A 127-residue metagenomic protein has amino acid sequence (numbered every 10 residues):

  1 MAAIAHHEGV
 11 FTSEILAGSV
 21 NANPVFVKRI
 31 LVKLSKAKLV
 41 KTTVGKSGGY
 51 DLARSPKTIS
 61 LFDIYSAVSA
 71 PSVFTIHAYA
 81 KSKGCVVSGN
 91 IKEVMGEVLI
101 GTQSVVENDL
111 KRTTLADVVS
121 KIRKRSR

Functional and structural regions predicted by a protein language model:
I4-E8, R54-S55: Short helix-capping/hinge SLiMs at alpha-helix to coil transitions
G9-F11, T43, I59: Residue-level signal for the short linker/turn that defines the boundary of a DNA-recognition helix
E14-N21: A short alpha-helical element within helix-turn-helix/winged-helix DNA-binding domains across DNA-binding proteins
V25: Key DNA-contact positions within bacterial/archaeal DNA-binding proteins
L31-S35: Basic amphipathic alpha-helical segments that dock to polyanions
K38-A53: Beta-hairpin "wing" of winged helix-turn-helix
P56-K81: Conserved segment of winged-helix/HTH DNA-binding domains
A78-R127: C-terminal regulatory/oligomerization modules of transcriptional regulators
